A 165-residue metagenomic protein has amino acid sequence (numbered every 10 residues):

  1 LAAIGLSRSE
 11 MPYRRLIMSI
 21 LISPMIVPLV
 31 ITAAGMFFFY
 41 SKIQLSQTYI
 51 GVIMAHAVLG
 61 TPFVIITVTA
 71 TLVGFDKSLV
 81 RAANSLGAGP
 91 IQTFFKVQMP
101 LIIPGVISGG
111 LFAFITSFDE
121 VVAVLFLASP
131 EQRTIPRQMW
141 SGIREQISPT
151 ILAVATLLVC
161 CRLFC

Functional and structural regions predicted by a protein language model:
L1-L21, A34, F38, K77-V80 (+1 more regions): Transmembrane-helix boundary motif in ABC transporter permease subunits
I4-G5, S9, I20, F39 (+7 more regions): Amphipathic alpha-helical segments that mediate coupling or scaffolding at interfaces
S9, Y13-R15, V30-L59, I91 (+1 more regions): Membrane-interfacial helix termini and adjacent extracytoplasmic/periplasmic loops of multi-pass transporters
L16-S23, G35, I50-A57, Q98 (+4 more regions): Residue-level signature of the transmembrane alpha-helical core of multi-pass small-molecule transporters
T32-I43, T67, L111-T116, G142-S148: A structural signal for multi-pass alpha-helical bundles of membrane permease subunits that mediate small-molecule
I65-K77, P90-D119: Transmembrane alpha-helices
L86-A88: A short glycine-centered flexible hinge/capping loop motif at secondary-structure junctions
F118-C165: Interhelical loop and adjacent transmembrane-helix boundary motif in polytopic membrane transport permeases
